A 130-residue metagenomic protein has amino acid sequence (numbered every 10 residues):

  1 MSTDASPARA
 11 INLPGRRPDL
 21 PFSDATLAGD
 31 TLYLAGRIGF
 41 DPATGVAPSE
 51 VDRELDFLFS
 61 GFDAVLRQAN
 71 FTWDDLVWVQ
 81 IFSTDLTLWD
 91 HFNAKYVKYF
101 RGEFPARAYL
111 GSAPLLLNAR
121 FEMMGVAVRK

Functional and structural regions predicted by a protein language model:
M1-S60, A64-A69, D74-V77, S83-K130: N-terminal presequence-like segments and the immediate start of the first folded domain
